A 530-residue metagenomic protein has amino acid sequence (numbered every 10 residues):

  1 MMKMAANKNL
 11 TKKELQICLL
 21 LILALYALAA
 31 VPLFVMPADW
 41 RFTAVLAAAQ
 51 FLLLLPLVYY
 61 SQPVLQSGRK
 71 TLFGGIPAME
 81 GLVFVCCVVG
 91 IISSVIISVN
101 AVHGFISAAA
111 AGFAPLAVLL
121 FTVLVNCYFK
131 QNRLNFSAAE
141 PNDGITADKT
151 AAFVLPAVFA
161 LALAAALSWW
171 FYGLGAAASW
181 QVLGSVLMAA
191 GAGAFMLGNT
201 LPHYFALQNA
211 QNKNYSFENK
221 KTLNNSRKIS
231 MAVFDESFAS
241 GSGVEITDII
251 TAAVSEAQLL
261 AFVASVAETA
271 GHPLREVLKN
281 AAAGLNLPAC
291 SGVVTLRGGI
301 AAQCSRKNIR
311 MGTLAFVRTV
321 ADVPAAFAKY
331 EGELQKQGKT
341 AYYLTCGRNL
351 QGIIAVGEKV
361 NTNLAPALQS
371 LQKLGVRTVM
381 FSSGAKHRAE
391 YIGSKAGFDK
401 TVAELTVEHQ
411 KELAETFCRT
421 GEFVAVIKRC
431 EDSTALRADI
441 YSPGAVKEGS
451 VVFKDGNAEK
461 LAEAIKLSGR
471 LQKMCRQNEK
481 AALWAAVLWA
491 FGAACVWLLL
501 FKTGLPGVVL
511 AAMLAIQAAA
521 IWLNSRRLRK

Functional and structural regions predicted by a protein language model:
M1-A44, R69, S137-P141, K530: Flexible metal-binding regulatory segments at protein termini and peripheral loops
M1-A6, A109-G112, N135-A157, K220-A264 (+2 more regions): Conserved cytosolic catalytic loops of P-type ATPases
N7, D39, T43, F84 (+2 more regions): Signature of the cytosolic headpiece of P-type E1-E2 ATPases
R41-L54, I76-G81: Loop-to-helix transition at the N-terminal end of transmembrane alpha-helices
F51-V64, T71-G74, F84, V88 (+6 more regions): Hydrophobic alpha-helical transmembrane segments
L124-G144, A267-A283, S382-S383, P443: Conserved actuator
S137, I250-R297, R318-E331: ATP-binding catalytic core of ATPases
R306, C346-A482: Conserved ATP-binding TGD loop and adjacent catalytic N/P-domain core of P-type ATPases
